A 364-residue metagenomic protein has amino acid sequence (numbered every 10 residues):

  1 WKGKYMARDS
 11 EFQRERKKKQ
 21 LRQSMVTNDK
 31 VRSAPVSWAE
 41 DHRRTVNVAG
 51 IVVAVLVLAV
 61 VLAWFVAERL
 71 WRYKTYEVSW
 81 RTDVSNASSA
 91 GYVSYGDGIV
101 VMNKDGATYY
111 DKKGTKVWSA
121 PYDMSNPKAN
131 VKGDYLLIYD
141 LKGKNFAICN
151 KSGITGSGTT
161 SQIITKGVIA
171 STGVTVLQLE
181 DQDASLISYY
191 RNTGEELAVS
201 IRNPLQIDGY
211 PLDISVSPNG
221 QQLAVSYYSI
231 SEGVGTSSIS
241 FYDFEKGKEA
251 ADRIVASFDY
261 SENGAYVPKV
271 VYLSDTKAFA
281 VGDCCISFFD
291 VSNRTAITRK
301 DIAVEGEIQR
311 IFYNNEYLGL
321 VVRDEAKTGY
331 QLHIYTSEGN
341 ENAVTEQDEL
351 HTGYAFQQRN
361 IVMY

Functional and structural regions predicted by a protein language model:
W1-T45: N-terminal Lys/Arg-rich, disordered targeting/topogenic segments
N47-F65: Hydrophobic membrane-insertion alpha-helices, especially the h-region of bacterial N-terminal signal peptides
W71-S88, D111, T115-M124, I154-T159 (+5 more regions): Aromatic (tryptophan-biased) beta-strands that constitute blades/sheets of beta-rich domains
S85-S94, D123-D134, Q162-G173, Q206-V216 (+3 more regions): Repeated scaffold domains used in trafficking and secretory/extracellular systems, primarily beta-propellers
Y92-K142: Extracytoplasmic/periplasmic/luminal assembly and interaction segments in envelope/secretory/respiratory proteins
I99, L136, V174-V176, G220-L223 (+3 more regions): Hydrophobic beta-strand positions that form the internal "hydrophobic ladder" of WD40/Gbeta-like beta-propeller blades
G106-T108, K144-I148, Q182-Y190, S231-Y242 (+2 more regions): Structural motif
P127-S229, G233: Non-cytosolic head/periplasmic domains of membrane-anchored proteins
